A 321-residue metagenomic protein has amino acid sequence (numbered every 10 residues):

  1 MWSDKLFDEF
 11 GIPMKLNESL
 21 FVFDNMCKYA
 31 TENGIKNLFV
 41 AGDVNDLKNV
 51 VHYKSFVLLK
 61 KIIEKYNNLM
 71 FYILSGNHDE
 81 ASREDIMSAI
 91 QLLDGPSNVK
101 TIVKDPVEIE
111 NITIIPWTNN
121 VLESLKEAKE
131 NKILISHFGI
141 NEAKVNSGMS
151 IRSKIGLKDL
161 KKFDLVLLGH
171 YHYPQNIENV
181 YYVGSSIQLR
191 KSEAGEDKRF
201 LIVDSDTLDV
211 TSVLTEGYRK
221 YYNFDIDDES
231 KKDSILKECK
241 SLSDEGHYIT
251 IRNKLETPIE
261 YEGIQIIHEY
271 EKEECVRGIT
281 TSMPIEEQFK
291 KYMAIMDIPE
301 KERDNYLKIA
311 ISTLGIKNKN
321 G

Functional and structural regions predicted by a protein language model:
M1-D4, D46-N49, L74-D85, V121-L122 (+3 more regions): Active-site environment of divalent metal-dependent phosphoester hydrolases
S3-P106, D159-F163: Core catalytic region of metal-dependent phosphoesterases/phosphodiesterases, especially metallo-beta-lactamase-like
F21, N33, S205-G321: Accessory, non-catalytic peripheral segments of nucleic-acid enzymes
F23, L38, D43, L59 (+7 more regions): Divalent metal-coordination and catalytic microenvironments
I35, E110, K129-N131, F163-D164 (+3 more regions): Short, well-ordered alpha-helix to beta-strand connector turns
L59, S75, D79-L157, V183-S186: Conserved catalytic scaffold of divalent metal-dependent phosphoesterases
N146-D209: Conserved beta-sheet core of the metallophosphoesterase superfamily
